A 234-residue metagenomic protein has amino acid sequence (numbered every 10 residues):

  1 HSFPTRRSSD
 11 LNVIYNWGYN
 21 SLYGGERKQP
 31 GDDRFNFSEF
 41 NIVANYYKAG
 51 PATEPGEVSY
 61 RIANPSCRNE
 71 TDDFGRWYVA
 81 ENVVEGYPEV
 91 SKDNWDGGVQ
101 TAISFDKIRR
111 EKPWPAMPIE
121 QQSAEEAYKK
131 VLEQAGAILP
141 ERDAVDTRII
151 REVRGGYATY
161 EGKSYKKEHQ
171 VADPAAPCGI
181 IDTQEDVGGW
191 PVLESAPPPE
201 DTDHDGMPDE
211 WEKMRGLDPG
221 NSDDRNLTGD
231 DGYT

Functional and structural regions predicted by a protein language model:
H1-S8: Short, small-residue-biased leader/transition segments that mark boundaries at the very start of proteins
Y15-W17, G25, K48, E85 (+1 more regions): Feature marks extracellular polysaccharide-active and adherence modules
Y19-S21, E54, S59-A63: Structural detector of coil-to-beta-strand junctions
G50-T53, Y87-V90, G216-D218: Acidic glycine-/aspartate-rich tracts in secreted/extracellular proteins
V83, P88-P198: Extracellular/surface-exposed low-complexity segments
Q184-T234: Extracellular calcium-associated, cysteine-rich motifs in secreted modular proteins
